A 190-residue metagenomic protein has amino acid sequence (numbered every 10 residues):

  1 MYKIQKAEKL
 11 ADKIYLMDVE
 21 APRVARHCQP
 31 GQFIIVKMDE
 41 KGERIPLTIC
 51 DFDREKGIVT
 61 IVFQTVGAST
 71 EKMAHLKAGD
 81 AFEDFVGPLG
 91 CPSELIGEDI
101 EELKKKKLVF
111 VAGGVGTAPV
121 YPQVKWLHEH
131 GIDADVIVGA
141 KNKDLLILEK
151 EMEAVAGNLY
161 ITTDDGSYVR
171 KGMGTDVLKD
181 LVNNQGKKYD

Functional and structural regions predicted by a protein language model:
M1-D80: Ferredoxin-reductase
E71-D190: FNR/FR-type flavoprotein reductase catalytic core
